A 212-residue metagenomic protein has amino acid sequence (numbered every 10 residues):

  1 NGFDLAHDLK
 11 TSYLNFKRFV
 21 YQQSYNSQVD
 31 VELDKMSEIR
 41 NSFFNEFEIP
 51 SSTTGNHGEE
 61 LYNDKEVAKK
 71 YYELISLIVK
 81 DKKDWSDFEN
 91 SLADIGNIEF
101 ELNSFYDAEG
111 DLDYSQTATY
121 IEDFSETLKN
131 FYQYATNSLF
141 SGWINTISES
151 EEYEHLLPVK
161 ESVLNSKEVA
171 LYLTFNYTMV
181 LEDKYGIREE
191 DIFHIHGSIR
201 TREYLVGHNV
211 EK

Functional and structural regions predicted by a protein language model:
N1, L173-Y177, I195-G197: Short His-Asn-centered micro-motif
N1-E168, R200-R202: Gly/serine-rich nucleotide phosphate-binding loop at the start of the catalytic core of nucleotide/ADP-ribose-handling
S51, I187-E189: Residue-level detector of short coil/turn "hinge" positions at structural boundaries
V169-L173, E190-I192: Beta-sheet entry/capping signal
T178-I187: Short active-site loop/helix that positions an aromatic residue
F193-K212: Flexible internal linker/loop segments at domain or repeat junctions
